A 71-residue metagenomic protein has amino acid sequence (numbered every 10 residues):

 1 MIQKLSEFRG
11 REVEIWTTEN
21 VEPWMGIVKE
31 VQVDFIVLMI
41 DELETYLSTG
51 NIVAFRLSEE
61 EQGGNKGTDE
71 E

Functional and structural regions predicted by a protein language model:
M1-E71: Conserved RNA-binding domains used in RNP assembly and mRNA/RNA metabolism
